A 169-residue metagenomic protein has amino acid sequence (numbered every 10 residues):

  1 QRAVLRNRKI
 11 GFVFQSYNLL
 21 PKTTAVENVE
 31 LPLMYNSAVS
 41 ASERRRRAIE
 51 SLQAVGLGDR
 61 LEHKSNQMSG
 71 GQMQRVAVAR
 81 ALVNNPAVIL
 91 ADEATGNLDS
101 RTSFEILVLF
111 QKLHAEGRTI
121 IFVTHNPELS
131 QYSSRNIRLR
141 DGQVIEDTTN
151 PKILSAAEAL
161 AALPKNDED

Functional and structural regions predicted by a protein language model:
Q1-Y132, N136: ABC family nucleotide-binding domain
L20, L139, V144-I145: Short hydrophobic beta-strand segments in globular cytosolic domains
Q143-E168: Conserved beta-strand-loop-alpha-helix hinge in the C-terminal portion of ABC ATPase nucleotide-binding domains
